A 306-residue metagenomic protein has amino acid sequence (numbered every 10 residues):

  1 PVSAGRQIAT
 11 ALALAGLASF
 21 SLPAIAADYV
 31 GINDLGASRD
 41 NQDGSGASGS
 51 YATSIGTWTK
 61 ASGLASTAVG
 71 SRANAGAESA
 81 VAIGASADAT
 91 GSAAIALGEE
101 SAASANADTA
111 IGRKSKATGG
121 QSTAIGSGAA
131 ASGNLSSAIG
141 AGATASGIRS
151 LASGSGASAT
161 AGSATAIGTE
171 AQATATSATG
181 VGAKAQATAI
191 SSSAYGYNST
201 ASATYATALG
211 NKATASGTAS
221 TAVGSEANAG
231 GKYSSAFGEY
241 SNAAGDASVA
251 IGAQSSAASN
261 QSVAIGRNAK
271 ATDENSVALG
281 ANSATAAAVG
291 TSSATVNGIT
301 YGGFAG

Functional and structural regions predicted by a protein language model:
S3-G306: Glycine- and small/polar-enriched repetitive beta-structure motifs of secreted/surface proteins
